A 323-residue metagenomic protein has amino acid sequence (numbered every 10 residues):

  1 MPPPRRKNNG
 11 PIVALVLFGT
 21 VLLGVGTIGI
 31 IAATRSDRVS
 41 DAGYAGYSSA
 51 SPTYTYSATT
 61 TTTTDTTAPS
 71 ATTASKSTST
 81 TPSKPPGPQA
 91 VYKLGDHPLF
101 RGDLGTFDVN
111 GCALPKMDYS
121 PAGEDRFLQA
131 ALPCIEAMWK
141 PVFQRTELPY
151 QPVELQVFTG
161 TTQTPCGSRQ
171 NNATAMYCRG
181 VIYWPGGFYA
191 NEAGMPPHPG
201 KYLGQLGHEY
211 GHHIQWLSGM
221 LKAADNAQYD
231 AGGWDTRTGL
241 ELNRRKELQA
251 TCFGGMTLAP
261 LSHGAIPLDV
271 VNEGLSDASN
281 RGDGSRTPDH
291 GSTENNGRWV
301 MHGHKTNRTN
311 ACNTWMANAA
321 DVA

Functional and structural regions predicted by a protein language model:
P2-R101: Hydrophobic single-pass membrane-targeting/anchoring helices
T106-D125: Acidic/histidine-rich, surface-exposed loop or edge segments in extracytoplasmic proteins
R126-R179, R244: Auxiliary, metal-adjacent structural segments of Zn-dependent hydrolase domains
W139, G204-G219, A250-T251: Active-site recognition of the HExxH zinc-binding catalytic motif
P165-G200, W216: Active-site scaffold of zinc-dependent metalloenzymes
S218-N243: Post-HEXXH active-site segment of zinc metalloproteases
R244-R281: Short helix/loop segments within enzyme catalytic domains that coordinate or immediately flank catalytic cofactors
S279-A323: Pan-zinc metallopeptidase signature
